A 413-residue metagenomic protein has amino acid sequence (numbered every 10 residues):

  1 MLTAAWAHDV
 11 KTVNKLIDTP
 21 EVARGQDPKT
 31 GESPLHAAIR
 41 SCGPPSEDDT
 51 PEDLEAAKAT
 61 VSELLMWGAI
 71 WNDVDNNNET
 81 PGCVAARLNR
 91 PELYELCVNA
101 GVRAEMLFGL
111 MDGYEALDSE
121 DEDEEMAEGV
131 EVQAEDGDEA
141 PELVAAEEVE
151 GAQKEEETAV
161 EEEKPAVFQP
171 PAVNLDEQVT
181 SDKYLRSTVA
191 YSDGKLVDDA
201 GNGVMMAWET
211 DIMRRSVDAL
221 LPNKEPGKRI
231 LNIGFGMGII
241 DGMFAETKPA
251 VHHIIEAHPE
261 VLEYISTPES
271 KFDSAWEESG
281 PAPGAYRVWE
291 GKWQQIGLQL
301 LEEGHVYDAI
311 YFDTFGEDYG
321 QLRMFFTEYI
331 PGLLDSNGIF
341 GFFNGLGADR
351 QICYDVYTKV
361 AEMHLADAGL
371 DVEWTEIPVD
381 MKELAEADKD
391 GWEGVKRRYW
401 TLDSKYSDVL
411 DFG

Functional and structural regions predicted by a protein language model:
M1-T3, I17, R24-D49, V74-C83 (+1 more regions): Ankyrin-repeat boundary/"N-cap" motif
N14-A23, K58-W71, L96-R103: Ankyrin repeat domain, specifically the short helix-to-loop turn at the C-terminus of the second helix of each repeat
E125-G227: Class I SAM-dependent methyltransferase Rossmann-like catalytic core, especially the SAM/SAH-binding loop
K224-G238: Conserved class I S-adenosyl-L-methionine
I255-H305: S-adenosyl-L-methionine
Q299-T314, D318: A short acidic, Gly/Pro-enriched loop at the edge of an enzyme's catalytic core that lines a small-molecule cofactor
Y319-F412: C-terminal substrate-binding/active-site "lid" region of AdoMet-derived donor-dependent transferases
